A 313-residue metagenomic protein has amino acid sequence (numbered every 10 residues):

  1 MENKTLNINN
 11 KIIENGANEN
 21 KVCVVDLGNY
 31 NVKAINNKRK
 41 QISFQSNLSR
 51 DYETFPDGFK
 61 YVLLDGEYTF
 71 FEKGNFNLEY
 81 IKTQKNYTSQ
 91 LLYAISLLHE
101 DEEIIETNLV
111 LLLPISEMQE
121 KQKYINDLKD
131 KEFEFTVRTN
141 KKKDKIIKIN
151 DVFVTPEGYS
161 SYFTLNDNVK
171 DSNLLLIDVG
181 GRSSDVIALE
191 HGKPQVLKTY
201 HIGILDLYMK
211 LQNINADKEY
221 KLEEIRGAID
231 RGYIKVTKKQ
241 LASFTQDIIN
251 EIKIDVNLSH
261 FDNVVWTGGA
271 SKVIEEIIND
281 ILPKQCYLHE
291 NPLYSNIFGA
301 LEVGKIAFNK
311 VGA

Functional and structural regions predicted by a protein language model:
M1-L174, K193-D206, G227-A313: Nucleotide/phosphate-binding catalytic cleft detector across ATP-hydrolyzing and phosphate-transferring enzymes
L176-P194: Basic (Lys/Arg-enriched) interaction patch that binds polyanionic ligands
A188-Y220: Glycine/GP-enriched mid-protein hinge/lid loop-to-helix segment characteristic of carbohydrate kinases
Y220, E224-A228: Proteostasis/folding factors centered on peptidyl-prolyl cis-trans isomerases
